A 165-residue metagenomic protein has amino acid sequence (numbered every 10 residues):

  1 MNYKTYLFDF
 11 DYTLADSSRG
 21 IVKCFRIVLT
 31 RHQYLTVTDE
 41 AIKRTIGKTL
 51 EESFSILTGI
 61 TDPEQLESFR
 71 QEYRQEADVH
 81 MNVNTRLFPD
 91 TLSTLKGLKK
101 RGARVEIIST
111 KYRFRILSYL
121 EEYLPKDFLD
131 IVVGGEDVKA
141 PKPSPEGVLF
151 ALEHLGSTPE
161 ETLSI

Functional and structural regions predicted by a protein language model:
M1, K100-A103, L155-E161: Glycine-rich phosphate-binding loop signature in dinucleotide/nucleotide-binding domains
N2-L92, G97, R101: N-terminal helical cap/lid subdomain that shapes the substrate entry/recognition surface in HAD-like hydrolases
T5-L7, E106, I131, T162-L163: Hydrophobic "anchor" residues on beta-strands that sit immediately upstream of conserved functional sites
T13, S109-K111: Conserved phosphate-coupling serine/threonine residues in phosphotransfer and NTP-handling enzymes
L14, L87, V105, A140 (+1 more regions): Conserved SAM-binding loop
T36-V37, D62, V105, D127 (+1 more regions): Residue-level detector of short coil/turn "hinge" positions at structural boundaries
Y112-I165: Substrate-recognition "cap/lid" segment bordering the active-site pocket of phosphatases
